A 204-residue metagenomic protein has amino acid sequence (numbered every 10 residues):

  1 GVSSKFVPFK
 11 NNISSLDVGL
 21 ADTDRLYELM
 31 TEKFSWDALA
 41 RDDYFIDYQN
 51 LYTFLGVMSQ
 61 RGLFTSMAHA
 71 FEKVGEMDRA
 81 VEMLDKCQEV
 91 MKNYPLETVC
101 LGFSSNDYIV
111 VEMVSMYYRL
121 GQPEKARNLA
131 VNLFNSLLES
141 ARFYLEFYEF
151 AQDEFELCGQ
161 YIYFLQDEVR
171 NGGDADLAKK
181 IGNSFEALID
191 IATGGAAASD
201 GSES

Functional and structural regions predicted by a protein language model:
G1-S204: ER/secretory pathway lumenal C-terminal domains and tails of membrane proteins involved in glycoprotein biogenesis
